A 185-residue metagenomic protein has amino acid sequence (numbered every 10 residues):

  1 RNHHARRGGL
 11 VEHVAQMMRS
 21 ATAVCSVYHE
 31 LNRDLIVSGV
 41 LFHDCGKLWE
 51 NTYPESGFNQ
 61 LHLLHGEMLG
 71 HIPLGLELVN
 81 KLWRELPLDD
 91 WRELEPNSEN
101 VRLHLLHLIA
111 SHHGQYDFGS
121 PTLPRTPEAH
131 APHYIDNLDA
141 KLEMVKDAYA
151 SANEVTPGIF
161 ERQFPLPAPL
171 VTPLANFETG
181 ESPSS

Functional and structural regions predicted by a protein language model:
R1-H13, S56-L63: Active-site flanking loop/helix segments enriched in acidic
H3, G8-G9, G66-E67, G158 (+1 more regions): Flexible, active-site-adjacent loop/turn segments at secondary-structure boundaries
H13-A21, C25: Helix-hairpin-helix/helix-loop-helix acidic hairpins
V14-A15, I72-P73, T122, F164 (+2 more regions): Solvent-exposed, flexible loop/coil residues
A23-E154: Divalent metal-dependent catalytic cores for phosphoryl transfer on phosphate-bearing substrates
S151-S185: Terminal helices and disordered tails flanking the catalytic cores of nucleotide-processing hydrolases
